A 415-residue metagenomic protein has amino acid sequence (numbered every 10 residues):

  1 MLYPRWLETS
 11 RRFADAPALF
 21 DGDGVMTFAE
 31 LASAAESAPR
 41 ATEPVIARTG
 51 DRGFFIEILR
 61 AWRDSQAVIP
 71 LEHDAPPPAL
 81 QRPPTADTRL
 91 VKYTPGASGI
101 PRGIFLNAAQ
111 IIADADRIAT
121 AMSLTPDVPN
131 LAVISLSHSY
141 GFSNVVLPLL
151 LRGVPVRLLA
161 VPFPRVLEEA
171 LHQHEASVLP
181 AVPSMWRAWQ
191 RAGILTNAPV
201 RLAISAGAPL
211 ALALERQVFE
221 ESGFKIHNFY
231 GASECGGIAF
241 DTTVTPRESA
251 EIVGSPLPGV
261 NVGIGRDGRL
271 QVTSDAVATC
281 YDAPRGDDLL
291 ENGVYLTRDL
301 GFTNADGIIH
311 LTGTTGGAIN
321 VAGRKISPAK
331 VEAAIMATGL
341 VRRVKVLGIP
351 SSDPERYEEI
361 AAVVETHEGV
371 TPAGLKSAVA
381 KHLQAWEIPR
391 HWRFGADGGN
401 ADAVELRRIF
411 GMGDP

Functional and structural regions predicted by a protein language model:
L2, G24, S37-D74, V133 (+1 more regions): Conserved AMP-binding/adenylate-forming
L2-L7, R12-A41, A75-P77, R82 (+1 more regions): Conserved AMP-binding/adenylate-forming core of the ANL superfamily
Y3, A79-Y93, I100, S123-P129: Conserved pre-ATP/AMP-binding loop-to-beta segment of ANL
R89-D116: Conserved AMP-binding A3 loop
A115-P129, S137-V178: Conserved AMP-binding/adenylation subdomain of ANL enzymes
V178-A181, Q190-E248, N261: Gly/Ser/Thr-rich phosphate-binding loop
P256, G263-G293, T314, I326: Conserved ATP/PPi-binding loop(s) of AMP-dependent carboxylate-activating enzymes
S274, L300-E387, V404: AMP-binding/adenylate-forming catalytic core of the ANL superfamily
